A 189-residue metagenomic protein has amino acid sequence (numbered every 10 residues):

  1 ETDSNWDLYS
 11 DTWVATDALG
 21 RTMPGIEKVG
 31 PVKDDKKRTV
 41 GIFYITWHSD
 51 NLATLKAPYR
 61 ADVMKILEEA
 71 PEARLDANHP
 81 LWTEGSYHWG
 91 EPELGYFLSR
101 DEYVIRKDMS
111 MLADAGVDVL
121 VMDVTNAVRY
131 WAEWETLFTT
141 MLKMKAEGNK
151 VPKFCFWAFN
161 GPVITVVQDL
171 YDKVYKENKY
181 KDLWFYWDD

Functional and structural regions predicted by a protein language model:
T2-D189: Glycan-processing catalytic domains of CAZymes
